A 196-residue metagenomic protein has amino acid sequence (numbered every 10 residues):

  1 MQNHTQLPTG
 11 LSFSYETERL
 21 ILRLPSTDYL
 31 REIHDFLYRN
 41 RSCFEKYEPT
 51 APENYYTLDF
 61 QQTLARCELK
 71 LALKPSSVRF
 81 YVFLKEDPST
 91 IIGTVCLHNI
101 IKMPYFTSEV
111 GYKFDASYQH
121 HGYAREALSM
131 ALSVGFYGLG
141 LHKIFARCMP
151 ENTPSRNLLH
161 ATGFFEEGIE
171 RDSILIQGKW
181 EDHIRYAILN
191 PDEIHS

Functional and structural regions predicted by a protein language model:
M1-E32, F36-K46, R79-S196: Acyl-donor (CoA/ACP) binding surface of acyl/acetyltransferases
P25, F36, E53-Q61, K74: Generic, well-ordered alpha-helical segments
C43-R66: Conserved GNAT-fold acetyl-CoA-binding loop/helix
E53-N54, R66-Y81: A short helix-loop-beta-strand connector motif used in the catalytic cores of GNAT acetyltransferases and, in some
